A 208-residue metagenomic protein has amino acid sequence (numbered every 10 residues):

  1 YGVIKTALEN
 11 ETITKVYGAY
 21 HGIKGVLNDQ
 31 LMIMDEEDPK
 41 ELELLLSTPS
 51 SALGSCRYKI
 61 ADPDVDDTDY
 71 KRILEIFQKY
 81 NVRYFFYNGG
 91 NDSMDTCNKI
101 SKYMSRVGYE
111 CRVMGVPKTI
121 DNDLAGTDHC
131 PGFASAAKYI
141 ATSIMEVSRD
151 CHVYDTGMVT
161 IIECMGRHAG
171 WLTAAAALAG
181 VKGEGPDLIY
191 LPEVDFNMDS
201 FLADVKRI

Functional and structural regions predicted by a protein language model:
Y1-Q30: N-terminal phosphate-binding or glycine-rich loops at protein starts, especially the Walker A/P-loop of NTPases
Y1-V3, V26-N28, D69-K71, N91-K99 (+3 more regions): Short glycine/serine/threonine-rich phosphate/pyrophosphate-binding segments that cradle anionic phosphate groups
V16, A52-S55, E184-Y190: Short beta-strand elements in bilobed, periplasmic/extracellular small-molecule ligand-binding domains
A19-G25, R57-Y58, G90-N91, K99 (+2 more regions): Short, ordered loop/turn segments at secondary-structure junctions
N28-R83, D92-S93, P131-A134, K138 (+1 more regions): Glycine-rich oxoanion-binding loops at beta->alpha junctions
I76, Y84-G89, D95-E110, M114 (+1 more regions): Accessory alpha-helical/coil subdomains and C-terminal extensions that flank or cap enzyme catalytic cores
D121-H129: Glycine-rich, charge-decorated loop segments at or immediately adjacent to ligand/cofactor-binding or catalytic sites
